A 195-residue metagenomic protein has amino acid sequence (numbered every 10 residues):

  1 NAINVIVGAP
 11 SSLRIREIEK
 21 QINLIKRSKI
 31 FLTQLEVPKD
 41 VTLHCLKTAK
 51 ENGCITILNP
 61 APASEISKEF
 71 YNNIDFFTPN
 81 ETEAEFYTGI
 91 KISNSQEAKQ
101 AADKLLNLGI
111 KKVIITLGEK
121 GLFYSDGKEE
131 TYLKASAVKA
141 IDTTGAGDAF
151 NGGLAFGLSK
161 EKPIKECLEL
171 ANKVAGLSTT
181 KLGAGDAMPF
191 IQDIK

Functional and structural regions predicted by a protein language model:
N1-I30, K47, I194-K195: Conserved N-terminal subdomain of the carbohydrate kinase-like
N1-N4, A84-T88, A187: A short acidic, helix-capping loop that chelates divalent metal ions and anchors anionic groups
N4-V7, Q34, N59, T116: Short beta-strand segments
V5, Y87-G89, S125, S178: Residues that scaffold the ATP/ADP-binding catalytic core of kinase and kinase-like folds
V7-S11, P60-A63, T82-A84, S136-K139: Short, acidic/turn-prone active-site loops that include or flank metal/cofactor- and phosphate-binding residues
E17-I18, K29-Q100, K120-L122: Conserved beta-alpha-beta core of the PfkB/ribokinase-like small-molecule kinase fold
E65-E69, S95-K195: Conserved phosphate-binding/catalytic region of the ribokinase-like
